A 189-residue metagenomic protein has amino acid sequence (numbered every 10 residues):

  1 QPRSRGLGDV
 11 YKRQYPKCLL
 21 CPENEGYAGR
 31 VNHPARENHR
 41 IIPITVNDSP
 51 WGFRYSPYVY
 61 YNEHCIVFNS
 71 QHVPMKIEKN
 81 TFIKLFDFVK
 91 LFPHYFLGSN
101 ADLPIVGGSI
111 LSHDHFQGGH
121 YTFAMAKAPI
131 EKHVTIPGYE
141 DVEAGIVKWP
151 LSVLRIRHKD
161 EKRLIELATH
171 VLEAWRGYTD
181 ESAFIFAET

Functional and structural regions predicted by a protein language model:
Q1, I44, G145-V147: Sterically constrained small-residue positions within well-ordered secondary structures of folded domains
Q1-Y11: Single conserved hydrophobic/aromatic residue that forms the stacking wall/gate of nucleotide- or nucleobase-binding
K12-I130, R155: Glycine- and small hydrophobic-enriched segments that form the cores of compact globular domains
K76, F96, L103-S109, H120-T189: Conserved His + Asp/Glu catalytic blocks
